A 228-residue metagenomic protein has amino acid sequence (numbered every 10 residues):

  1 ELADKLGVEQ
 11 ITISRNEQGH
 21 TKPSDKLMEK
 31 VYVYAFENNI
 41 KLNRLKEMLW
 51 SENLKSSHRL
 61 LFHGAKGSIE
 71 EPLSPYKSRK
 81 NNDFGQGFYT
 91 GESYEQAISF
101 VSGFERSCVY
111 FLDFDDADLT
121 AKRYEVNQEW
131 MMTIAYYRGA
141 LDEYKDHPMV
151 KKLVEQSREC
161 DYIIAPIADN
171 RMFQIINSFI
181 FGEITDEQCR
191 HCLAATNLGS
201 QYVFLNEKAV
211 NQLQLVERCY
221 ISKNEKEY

Functional and structural regions predicted by a protein language model:
E1-S14: Short alpha-helical DNA-recognition segment
S14, N53, S57, S157-R158 (+1 more regions): Beta-strand-enriched accessory nucleic-acid recognition/scaffold domains that flank the catalytic cores of large
K22-R44: DNA major-groove recognition helix of helix-turn-helix/homeodomain DNA-binding modules
L42-L61, G67, Y228: Short, charged recognition helix plus adjacent turn of helix-turn-helix-like nucleic-acid-binding domains
N43-K46, S51, Y76-Q86, E92-E155: ADP-ribosyltransferase catalytic core
R59-N81: Short aromatic-glycine-(Arg/Gly/Cys) micro-motifs in beta-strand/loop hairpins
F114-Y228: Active-site and NAD+-binding cores of ADP-ribose-processing enzymes
